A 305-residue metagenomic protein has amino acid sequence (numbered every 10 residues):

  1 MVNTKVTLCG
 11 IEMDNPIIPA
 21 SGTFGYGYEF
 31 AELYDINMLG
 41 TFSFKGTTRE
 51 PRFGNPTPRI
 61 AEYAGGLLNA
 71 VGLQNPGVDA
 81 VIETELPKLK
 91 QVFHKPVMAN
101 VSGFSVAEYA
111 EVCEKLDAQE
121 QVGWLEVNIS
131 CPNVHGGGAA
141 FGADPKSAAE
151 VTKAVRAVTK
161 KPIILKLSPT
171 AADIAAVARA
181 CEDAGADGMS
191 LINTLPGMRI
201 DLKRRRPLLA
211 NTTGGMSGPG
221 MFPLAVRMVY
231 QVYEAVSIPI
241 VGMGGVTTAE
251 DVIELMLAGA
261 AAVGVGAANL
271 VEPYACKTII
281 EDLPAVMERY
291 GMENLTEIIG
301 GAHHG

Functional and structural regions predicted by a protein language model:
M1-V97, S102-F104: N-terminal capping/small domains of soluble enzymes
G22-T23, G244-V246: Active-site metal-binding loops of divalent metal-dependent hydrolases
L33, K45, K88, Q119 (+6 more regions): Change "in soluble alpha/beta enzymes" to "in soluble alpha/beta proteins
L39-G40, K45, K95, V122-L125 (+3 more regions): Short acidic/polar active-site loop segments enriched in Thr and Asp
T48-F53, P132-V134, P196-R199, L270-E272: Short gly/pro/ser/thr-enriched loop/turn and capping motifs at secondary-structure boundaries
N55-A64, I200-G214, M256, A268-E293: C-terminal helical cap(s) of enzyme catalytic domains, especially alpha/beta-barrels
E83, F104-V241, T247-A260, V265: Alpha/beta enzyme core
T296-G305: A short, charged, Gly/Pro-tolerant segment at domain boundaries
